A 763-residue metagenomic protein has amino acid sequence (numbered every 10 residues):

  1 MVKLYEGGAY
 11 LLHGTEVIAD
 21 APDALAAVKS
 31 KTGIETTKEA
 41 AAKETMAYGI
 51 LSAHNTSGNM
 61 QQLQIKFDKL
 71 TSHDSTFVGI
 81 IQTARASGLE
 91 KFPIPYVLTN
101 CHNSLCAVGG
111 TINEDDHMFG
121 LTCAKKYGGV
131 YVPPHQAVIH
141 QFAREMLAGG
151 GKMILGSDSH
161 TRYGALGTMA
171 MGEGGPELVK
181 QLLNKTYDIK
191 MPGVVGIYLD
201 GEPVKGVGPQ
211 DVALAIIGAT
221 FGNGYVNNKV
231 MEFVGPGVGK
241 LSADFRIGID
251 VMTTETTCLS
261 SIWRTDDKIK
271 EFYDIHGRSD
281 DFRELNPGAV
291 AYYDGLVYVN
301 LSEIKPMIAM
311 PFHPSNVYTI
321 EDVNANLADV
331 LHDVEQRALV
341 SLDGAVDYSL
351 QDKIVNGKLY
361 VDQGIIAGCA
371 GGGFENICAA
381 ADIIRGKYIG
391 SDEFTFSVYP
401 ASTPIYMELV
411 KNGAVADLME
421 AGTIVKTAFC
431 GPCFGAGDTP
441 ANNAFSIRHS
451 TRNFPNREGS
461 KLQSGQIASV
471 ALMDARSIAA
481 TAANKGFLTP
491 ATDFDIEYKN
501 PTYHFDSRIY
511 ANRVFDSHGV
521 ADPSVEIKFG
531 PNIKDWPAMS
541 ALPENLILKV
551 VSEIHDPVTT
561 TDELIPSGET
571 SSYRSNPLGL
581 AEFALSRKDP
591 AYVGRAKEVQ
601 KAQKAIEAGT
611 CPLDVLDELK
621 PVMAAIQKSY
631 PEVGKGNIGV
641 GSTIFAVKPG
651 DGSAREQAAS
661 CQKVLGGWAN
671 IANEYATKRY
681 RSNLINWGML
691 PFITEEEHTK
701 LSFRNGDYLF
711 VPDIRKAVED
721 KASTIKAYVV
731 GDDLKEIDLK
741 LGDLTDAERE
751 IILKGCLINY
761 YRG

Functional and structural regions predicted by a protein language model:
M1-G763: Fe-S-dependent hydro-lyases/dehydratases of central metabolism
